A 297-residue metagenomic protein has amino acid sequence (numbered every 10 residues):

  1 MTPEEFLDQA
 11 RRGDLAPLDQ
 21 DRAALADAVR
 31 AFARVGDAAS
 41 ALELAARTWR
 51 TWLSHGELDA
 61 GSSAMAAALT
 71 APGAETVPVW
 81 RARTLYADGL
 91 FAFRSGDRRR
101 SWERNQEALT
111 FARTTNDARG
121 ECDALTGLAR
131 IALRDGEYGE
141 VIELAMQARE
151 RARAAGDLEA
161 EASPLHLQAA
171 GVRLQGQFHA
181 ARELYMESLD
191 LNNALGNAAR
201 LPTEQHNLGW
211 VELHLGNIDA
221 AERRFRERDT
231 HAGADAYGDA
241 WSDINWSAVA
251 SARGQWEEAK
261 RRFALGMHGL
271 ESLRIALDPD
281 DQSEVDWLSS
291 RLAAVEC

Functional and structural regions predicted by a protein language model:
T2-E75, W80-L85: Short, well-ordered secondary-structure microsegments that present a prominent hydrophobic/aromatic side chain
D8-A10, L42-H55, A82-G96, G120-E137 (+4 more regions): Tandem amphipathic alpha-helical repeat scaffolds
D14, L18-D21, A33-R34, S54 (+10 more regions): Alpha-helix C-terminal capping/termination sites
V29-R30, L69-T70, Q106-D117, M146-D157 (+3 more regions): Amphipathic alpha-helical segments of tetratricopeptide repeats
E150-P164, A170-G176, A180, D190-N192: Solenoidal tandem-repeat scaffolds enriched in leucines and small polar residues
W256-C297: C-terminal non-catalytic interaction modules
